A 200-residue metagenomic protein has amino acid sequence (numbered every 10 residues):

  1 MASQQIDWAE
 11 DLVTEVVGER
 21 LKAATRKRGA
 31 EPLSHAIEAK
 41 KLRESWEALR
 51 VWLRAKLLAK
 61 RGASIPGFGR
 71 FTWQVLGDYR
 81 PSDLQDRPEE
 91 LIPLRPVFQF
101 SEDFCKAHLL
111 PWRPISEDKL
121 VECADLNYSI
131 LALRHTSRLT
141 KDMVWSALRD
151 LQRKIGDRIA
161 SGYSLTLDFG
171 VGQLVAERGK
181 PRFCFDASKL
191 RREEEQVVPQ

Functional and structural regions predicted by a protein language model:
M1-Q200: Strongly charged
